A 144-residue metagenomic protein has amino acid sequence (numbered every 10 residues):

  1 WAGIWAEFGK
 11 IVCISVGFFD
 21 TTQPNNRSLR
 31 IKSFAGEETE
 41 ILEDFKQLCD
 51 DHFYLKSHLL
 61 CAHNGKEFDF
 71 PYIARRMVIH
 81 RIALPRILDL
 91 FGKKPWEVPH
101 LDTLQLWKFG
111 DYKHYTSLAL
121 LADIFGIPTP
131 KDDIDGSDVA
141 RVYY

Functional and structural regions predicted by a protein language model:
W1-F8: Short catalytic helix/loop segments, enriched in acidic residues and glycine and frequently bearing histidine
G9-G36, F53-Y144: Metal-dependent phosphoesterase core characteristic of DEDDh/y 3'-5' exonuclease domains
I41-L55: Short, basic/hydrophobic alpha-helical segments
